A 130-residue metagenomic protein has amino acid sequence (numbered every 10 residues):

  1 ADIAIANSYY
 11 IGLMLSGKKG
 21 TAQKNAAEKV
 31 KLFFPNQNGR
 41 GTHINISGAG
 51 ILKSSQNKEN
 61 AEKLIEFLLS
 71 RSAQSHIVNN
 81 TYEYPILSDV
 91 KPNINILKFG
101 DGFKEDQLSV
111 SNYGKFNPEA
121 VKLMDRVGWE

Functional and structural regions predicted by a protein language model:
A1-P35: Ligand-binding pocket segment of bilobal, Venus flytrap-like solute-binding proteins
Y9-G12, Q37-R40, Q56, R71-Q74: Solvent-exposed loop/turn segments at secondary-structure junctions within structured extracellular/periplasmic domains
I11, A61, N117-V121: A general structural signal for well-ordered alpha-helical segments in protein cores
M14-G17, S54, F67-R71, N80 (+1 more regions): Structured segments of extracytoplasmic/periplasmic soluble domains in secreted or envelope-associated proteins
N25-K53: Periplasmic-binding protein-like
S47-Q107: Mature extracytoplasmic/periplasmic domains
I94-E130: Extracellular/periplasmic bilobal clamshell ligand-binding domains
